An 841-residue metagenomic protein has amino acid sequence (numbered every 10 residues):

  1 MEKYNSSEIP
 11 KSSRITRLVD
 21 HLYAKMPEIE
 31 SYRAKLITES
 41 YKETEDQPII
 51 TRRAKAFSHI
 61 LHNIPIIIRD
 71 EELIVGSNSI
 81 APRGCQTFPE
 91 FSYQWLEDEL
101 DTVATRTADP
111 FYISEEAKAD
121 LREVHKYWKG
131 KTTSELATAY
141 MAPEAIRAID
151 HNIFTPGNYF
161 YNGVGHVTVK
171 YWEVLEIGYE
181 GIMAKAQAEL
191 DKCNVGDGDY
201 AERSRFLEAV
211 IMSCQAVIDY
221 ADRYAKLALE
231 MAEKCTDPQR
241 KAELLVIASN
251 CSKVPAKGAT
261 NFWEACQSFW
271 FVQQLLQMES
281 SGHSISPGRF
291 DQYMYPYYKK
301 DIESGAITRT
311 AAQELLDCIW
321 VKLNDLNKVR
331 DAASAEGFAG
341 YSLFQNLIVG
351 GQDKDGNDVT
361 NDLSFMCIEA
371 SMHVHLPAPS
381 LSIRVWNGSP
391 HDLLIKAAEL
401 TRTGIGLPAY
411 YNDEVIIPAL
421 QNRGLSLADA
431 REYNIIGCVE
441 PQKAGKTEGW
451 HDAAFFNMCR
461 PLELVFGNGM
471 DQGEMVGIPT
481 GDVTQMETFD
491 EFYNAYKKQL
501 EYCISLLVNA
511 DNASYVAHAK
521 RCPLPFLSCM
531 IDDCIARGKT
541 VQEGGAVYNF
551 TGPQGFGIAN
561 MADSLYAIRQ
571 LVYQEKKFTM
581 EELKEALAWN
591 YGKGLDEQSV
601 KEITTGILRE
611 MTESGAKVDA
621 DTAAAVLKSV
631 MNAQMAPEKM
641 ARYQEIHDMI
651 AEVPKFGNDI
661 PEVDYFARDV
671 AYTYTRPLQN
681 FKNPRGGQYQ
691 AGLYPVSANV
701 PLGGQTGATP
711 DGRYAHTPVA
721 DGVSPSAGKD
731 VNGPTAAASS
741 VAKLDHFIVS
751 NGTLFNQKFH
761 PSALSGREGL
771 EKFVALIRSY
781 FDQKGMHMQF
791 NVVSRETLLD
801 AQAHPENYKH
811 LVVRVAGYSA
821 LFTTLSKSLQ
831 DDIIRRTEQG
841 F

Functional and structural regions predicted by a protein language model:
E2-A209, Q239, E243-V246, N250 (+1 more regions): Conserved catalytic cores of very large enzyme subunits
R205-D219: Extended non-globular scaffold/tether segments
M231-R240: A conserved hydrophobic secondary-structure block that centers on an alpha-helix together with its immediately flanking
